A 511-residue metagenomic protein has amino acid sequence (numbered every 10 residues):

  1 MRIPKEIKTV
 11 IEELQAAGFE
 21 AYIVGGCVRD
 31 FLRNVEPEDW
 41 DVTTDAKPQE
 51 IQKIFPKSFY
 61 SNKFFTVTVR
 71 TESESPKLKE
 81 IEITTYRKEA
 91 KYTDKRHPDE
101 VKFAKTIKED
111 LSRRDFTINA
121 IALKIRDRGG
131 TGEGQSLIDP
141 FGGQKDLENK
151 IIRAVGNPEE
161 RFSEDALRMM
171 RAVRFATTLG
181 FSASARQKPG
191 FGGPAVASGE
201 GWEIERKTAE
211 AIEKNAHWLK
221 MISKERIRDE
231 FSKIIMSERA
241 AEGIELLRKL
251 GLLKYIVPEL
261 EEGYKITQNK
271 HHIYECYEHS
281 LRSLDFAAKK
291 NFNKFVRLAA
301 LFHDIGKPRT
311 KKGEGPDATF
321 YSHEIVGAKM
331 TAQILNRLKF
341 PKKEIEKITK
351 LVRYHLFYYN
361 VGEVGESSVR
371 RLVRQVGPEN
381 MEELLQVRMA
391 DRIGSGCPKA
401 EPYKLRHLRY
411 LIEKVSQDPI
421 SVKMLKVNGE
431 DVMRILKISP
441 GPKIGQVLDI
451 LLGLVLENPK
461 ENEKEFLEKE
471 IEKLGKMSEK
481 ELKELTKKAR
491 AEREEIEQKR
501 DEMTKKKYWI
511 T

Functional and structural regions predicted by a protein language model:
M1-Q187, F191-G192, V196-T511: Catalytic cores of the polymerase beta-like nucleotidyltransferase superfamily and closely associated nucleotide
